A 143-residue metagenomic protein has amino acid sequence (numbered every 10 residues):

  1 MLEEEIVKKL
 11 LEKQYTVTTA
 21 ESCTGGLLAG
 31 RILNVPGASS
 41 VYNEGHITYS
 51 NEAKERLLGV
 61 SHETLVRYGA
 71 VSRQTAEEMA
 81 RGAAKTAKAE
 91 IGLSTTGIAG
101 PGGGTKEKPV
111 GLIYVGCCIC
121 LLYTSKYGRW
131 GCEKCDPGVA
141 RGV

Functional and structural regions predicted by a protein language model:
M1-V143: Short alpha-helical segments enriched in small residues
